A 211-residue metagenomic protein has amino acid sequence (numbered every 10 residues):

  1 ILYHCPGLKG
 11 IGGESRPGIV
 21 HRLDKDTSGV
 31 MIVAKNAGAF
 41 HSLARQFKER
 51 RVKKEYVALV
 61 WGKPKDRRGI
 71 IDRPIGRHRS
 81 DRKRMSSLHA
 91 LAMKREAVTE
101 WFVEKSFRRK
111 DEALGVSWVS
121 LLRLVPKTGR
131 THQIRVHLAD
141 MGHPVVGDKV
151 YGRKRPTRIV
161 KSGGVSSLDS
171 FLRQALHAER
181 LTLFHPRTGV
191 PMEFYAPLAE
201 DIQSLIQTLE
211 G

Functional and structural regions predicted by a protein language model:
I1-G211: RNA pseudouridine synthases
